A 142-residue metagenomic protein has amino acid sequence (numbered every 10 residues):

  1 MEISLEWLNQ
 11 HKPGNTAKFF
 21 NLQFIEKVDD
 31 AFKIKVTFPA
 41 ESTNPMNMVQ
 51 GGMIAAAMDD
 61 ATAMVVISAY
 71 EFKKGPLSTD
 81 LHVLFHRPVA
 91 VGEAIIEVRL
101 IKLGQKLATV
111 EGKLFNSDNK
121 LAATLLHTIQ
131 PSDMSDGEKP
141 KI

Functional and structural regions predicted by a protein language model:
M1-I142: Terminal targeting signals and extreme-terminal segments of soluble enzymes
